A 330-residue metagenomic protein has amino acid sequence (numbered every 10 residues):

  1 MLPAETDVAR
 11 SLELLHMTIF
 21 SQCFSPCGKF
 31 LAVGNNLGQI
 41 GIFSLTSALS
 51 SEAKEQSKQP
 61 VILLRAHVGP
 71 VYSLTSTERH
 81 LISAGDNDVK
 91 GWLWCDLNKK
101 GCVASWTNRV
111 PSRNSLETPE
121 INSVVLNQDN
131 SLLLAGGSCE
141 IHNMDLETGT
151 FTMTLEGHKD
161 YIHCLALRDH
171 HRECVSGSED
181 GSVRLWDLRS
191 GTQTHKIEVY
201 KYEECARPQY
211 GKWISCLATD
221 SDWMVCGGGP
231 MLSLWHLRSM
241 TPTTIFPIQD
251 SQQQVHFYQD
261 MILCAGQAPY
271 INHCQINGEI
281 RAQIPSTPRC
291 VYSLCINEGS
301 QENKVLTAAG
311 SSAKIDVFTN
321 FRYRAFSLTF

Functional and structural regions predicted by a protein language model:
L2-P3, F20, R79, K201-C205 (+3 more regions): Terminal intrinsically disordered, low-complexity extensions flanking WD-repeat/beta-propeller proteins
A9, S51, Q59-I62, K100-V103 (+5 more regions): A structural motif specific to WD40 beta-propellers
L12-G38: Beta-strand-rich domains and repeat architectures in extracellular enzymes and scaffolds, especially beta-propellers
L12-I19, S57, L64-V71, W106-I121 (+5 more regions): WD40/WD-repeat beta-propeller blade N-cap
Q22-G28, V68, L74-R79, T118 (+10 more regions): Loop/turn segments within WD40 beta-propeller blades
G34-L37, A84-D88, A135-S138, G177-D180 (+4 more regions): Conserved strand-to-loop turn within each blade of WD40 beta-propeller repeats
I40-S44, V89-C95, I141-D145, V183-D187 (+3 more regions): WD40-repeat beta-propellers
S44-E52, L93-G101, L188-T192, E279-R281 (+1 more regions): Short loop/turn segments immediately following beta-strands, especially the blade-tip and inter-blade linker loops
